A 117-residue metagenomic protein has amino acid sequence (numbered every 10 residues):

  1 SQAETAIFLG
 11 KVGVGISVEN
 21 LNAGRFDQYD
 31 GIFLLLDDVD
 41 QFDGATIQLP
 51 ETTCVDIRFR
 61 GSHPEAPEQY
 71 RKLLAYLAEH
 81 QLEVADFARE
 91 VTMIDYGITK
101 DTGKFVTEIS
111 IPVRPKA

Functional and structural regions predicted by a protein language model:
S1-A117: A solvent-exposed interaction/effector surface
